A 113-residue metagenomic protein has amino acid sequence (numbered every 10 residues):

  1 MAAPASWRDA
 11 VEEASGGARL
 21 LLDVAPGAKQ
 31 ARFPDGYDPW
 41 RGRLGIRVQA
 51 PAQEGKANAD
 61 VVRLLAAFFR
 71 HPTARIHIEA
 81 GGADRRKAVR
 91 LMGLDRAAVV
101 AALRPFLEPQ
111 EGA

Functional and structural regions predicted by a protein language model:
M1-V62, H71-P72, H77-A113: Contiguous, often N-terminal, cationic amphipathic patches that form binding interfaces
F68: C-terminal catalytic core of tyrosine-transesterase DNA break-rejoin enzymes
